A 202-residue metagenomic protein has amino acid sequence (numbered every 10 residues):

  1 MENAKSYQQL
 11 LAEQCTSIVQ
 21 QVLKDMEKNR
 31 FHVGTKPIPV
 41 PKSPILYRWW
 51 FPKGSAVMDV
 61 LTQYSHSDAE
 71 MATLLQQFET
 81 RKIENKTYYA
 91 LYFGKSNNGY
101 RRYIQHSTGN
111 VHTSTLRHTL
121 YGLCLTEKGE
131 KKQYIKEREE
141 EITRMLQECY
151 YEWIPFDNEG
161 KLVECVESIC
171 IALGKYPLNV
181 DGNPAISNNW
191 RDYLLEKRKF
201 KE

Functional and structural regions predicted by a protein language model:
M1-E202: Boundary/linker segments flanking structured domains
